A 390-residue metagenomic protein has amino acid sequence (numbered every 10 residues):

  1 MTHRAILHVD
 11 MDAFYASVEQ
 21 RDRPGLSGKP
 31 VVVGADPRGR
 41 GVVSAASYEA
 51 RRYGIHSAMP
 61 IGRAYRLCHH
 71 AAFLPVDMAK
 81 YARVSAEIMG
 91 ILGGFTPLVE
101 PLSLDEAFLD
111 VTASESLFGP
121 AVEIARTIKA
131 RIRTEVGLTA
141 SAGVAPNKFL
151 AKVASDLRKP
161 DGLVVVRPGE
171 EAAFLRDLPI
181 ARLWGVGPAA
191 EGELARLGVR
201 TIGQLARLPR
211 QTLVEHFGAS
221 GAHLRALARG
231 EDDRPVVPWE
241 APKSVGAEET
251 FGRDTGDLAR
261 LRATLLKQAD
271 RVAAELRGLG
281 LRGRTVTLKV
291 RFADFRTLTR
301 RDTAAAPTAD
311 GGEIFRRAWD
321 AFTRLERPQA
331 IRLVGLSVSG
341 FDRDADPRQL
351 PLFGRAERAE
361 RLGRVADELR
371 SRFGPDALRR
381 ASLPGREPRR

Functional and structural regions predicted by a protein language model:
M1-A226, R234-W239, A274, A356-R390: Gly/Gly-Pro- and Ser/Thr-rich, intrinsically disordered tail segments characteristic of DNA damage-repair and tolerance
H8, R182, A190-I331: DNA-contacting surface of Y-family translesion DNA polymerases
F14, P37-R40, A293-T297, F341-A345: Short, charged/polar surface micro-motifs in flexible loops or helix N-caps
K29, A140, D161, R284-V286 (+2 more regions): Change "...and in nucleic-acid phosphodiester-cleaving endonucleases..." to "...and in nucleic-acid processing enzymes
A107-A113, T299-D302, R343, R348-L352: Short, hydrophobic beta-strand segments
V144-F149, L227-G230, R282-A293, I331-D342 (+1 more regions): A glycine-rich phosphate-binding loop feature that marks nucleotide/adenosyl-phosphate handling sites
A306-R390: Acidic, metal-coordinating catalytic segment for phosphate/diphosphate chemistry, firing primarily on the Nudix
